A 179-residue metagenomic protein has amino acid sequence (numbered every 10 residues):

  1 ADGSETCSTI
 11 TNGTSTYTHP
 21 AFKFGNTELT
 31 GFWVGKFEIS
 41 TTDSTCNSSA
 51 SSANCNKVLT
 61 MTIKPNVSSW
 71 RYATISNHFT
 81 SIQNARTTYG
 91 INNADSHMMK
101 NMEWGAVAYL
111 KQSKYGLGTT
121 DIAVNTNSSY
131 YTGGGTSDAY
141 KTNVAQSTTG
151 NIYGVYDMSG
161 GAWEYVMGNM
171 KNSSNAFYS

Functional and structural regions predicted by a protein language model:
D2-M158: Short aromatic-cysteine micro-motif
A162-S179: Surface-exposed recognition segments
